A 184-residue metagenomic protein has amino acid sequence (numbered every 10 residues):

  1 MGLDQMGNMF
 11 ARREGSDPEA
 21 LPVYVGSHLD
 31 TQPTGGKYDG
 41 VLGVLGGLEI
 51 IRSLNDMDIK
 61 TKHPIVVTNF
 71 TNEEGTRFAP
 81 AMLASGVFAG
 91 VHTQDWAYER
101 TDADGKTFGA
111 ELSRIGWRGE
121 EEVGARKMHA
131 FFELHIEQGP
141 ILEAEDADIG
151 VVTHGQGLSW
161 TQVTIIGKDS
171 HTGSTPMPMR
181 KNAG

Functional and structural regions predicted by a protein language model:
M1-G36, L54: Acidic/His- and Gly-rich active-site-bordering loop/insert found across diverse amide/peptide-bond hydrolases
G7, L21-V23, H63-P64, M128-A130 (+1 more regions): Residues at beta-strand starts and edge strands
D17, K60, A125-R126: Extracellular/periplasmic catalytic domains that process cell-envelope and extracellular macromolecules
P18-L21, V41-I50, D56, A81-H92 (+1 more regions): A glycine- and small-aliphatic-rich helix-loop capping segment at beta-alpha/alpha-beta transitions that lines
V25, T34-E74, S159-I165, H171 (+1 more regions): Alpha-helical metal-binding/catalytic segments enriched in His/Glu/Asp
D30, N72-E73, R77-G184: Midchain, well-structured core segments that form catalytic/ion-binding scaffolds
